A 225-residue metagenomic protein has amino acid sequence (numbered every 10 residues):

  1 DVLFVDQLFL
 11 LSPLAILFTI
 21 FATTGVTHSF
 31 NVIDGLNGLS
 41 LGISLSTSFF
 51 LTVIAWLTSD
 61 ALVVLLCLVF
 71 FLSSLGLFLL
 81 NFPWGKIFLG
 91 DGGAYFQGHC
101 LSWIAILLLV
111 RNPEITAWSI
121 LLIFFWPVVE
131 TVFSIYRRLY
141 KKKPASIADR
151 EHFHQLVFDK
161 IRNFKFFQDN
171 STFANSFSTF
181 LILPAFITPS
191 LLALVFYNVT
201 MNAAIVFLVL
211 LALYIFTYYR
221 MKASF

Functional and structural regions predicted by a protein language model:
D1-V129: "…together with the soluble PPM/PP2C metallo-phosphatase catalytic core" -> "…together with the soluble PPM/PP2C
S40-L41, G92-A94, S171-A185: Select subsegments of transmembrane alpha-helices in polytopic membrane proteins, especially boundary-proximal
W56-D60, F82-K86, R111, K142-S146 (+2 more regions): Transmembrane helix-loop junctions in multipass membrane proteins, especially transporters and channels
G76, V129, F133, A185-S190 (+1 more regions): Alpha-helical transmembrane segments of multipass membrane proteins
N112-L121, S190, T200-V206: Structural signal for the N-terminal portions of transmembrane helices and their immediately preceding loop/interface
F133-T172: Cytosolic, membrane-interface loops and tails of multi-pass inner-membrane proteins
T179-Y197: Alpha-helical transmembrane segments of multi-pass membrane transporters/translocases
F196-F225: Alpha-helical transmembrane segments and their immediate juxtamembrane interface regions
